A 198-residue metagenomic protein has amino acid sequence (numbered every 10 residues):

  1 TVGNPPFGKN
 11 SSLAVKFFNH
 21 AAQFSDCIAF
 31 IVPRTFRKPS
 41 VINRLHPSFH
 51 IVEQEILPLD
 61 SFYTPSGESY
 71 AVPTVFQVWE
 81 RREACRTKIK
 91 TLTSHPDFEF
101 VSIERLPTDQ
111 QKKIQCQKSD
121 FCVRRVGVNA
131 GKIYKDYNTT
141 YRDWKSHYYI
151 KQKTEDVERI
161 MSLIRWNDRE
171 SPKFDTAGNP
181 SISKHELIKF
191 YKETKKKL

Functional and structural regions predicted by a protein language model:
V2-L198: Class I S-adenosyl-L-methionine-dependent methyltransferase catalytic core
